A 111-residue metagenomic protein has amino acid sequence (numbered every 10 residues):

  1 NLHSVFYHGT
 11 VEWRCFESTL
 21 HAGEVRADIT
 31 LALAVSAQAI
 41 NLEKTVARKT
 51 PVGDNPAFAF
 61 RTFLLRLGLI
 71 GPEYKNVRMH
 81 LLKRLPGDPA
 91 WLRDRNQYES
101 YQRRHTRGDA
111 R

Functional and structural regions predicted by a protein language model:
N1-R111: C-terminal accessory/tail domains of diverse enzymes
